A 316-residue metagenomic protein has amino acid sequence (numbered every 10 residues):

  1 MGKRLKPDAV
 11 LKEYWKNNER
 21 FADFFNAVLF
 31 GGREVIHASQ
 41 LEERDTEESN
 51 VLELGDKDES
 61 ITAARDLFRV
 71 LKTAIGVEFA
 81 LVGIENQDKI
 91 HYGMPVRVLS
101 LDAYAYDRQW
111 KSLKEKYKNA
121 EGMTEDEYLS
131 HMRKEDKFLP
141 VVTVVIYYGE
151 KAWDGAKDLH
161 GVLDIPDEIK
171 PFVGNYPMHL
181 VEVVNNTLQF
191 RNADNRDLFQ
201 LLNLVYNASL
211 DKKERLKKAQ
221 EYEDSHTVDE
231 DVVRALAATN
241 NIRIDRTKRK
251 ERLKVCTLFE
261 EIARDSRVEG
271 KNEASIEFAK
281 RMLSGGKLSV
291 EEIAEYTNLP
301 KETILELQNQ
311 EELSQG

Functional and structural regions predicted by a protein language model:
M1-G316: Elongated, amphipathic alpha-helical interaction scaffolds
